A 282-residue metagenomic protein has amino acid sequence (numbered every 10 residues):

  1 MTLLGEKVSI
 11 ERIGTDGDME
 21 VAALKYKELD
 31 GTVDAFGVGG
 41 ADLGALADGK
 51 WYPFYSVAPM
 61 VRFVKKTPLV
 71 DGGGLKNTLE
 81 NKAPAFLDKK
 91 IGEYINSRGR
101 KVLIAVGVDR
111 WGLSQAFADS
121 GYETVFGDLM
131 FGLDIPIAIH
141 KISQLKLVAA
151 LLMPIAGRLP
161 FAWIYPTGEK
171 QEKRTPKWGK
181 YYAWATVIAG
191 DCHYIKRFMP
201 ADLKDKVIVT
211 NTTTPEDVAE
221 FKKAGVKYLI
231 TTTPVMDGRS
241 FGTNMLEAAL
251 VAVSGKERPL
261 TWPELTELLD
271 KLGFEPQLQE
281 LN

Functional and structural regions predicted by a protein language model:
M1-N96, D119-S120, V187-G190, K204-T212 (+2 more regions): Metallocofactor- and cofactor-centric catalytic cores in central/energy metabolism, strongly enriched
M19-A22, R110-S114, I195-M199, P215-A219: Short, well-ordered alpha-helical microsegments
E28-L29, G179-K180, P200: A general structural signal for short secondary-structure junctions and capping/turn motifs
L75-K82, F86-I139: Conserved beta-alpha
Y94, K101, F126-D128, P154-A162 (+4 more regions): A short, terminal or domain-edge coil/loop segment
G132-V187, H193, L203-K204: Active-site rim loops that border cofactor/substrate pockets in soluble metabolic enzymes
